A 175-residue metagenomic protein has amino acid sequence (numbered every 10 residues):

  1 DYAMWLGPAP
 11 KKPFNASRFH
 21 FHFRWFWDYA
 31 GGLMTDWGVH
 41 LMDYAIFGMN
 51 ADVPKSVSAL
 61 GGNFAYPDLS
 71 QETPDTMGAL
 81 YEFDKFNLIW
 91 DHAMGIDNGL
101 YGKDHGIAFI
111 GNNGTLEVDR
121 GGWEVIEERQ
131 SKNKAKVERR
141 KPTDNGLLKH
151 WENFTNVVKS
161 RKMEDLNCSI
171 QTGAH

Functional and structural regions predicted by a protein language model:
D1-H175: Contiguous beta-strand/loop segments that form the cofactor/metal-binding neighborhood of enzyme cores
